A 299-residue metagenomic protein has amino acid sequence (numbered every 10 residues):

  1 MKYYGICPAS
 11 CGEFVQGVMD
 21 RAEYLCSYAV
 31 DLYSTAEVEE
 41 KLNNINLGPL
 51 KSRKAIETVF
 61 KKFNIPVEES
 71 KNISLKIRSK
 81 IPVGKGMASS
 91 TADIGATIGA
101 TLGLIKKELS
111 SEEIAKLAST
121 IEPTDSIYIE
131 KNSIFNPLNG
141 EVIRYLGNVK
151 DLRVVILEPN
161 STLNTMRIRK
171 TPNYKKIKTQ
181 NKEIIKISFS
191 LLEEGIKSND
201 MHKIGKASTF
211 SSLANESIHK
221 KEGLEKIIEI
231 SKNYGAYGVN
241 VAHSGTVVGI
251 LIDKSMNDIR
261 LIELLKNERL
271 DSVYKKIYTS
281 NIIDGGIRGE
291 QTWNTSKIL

Functional and structural regions predicted by a protein language model:
M1-K85, I298-L299: ATP-binding N-lobe of GHMP and related small-molecule kinases
I6-P8, S27-V30, I129, I156-N160 (+1 more regions): Short beta-strand segments
E57, K61, A96-L104, E194: Short glycine/serine- and small hydrophobic-enriched flexible loop segments
S74-K76, T246-L251: A generic structural motif
K85-S111, I127: DPxDG-like acidic metal-binding loop motif
G86-A92, N181, V239-H243: Short glycine/threonine-rich catalytic loop with a Thr-x-Gly-x-Asp
S110-Y237, D253-L299: ATP-dependent small-molecule kinase catalytic core of the GHMP/sugar-kinase superfamily and closely related
E225, A242-G249: Small/polar glycine-rich anion-binding or flexible loop at a beta-alpha turn
